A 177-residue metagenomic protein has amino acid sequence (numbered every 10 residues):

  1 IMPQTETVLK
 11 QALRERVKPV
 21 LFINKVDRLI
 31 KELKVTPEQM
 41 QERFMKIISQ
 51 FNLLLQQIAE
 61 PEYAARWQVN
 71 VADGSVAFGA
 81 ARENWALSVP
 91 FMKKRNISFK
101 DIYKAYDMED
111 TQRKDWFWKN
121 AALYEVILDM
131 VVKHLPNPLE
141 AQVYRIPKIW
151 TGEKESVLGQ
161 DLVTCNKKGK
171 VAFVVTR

Functional and structural regions predicted by a protein language model:
I1-R177: Structural and coupling elements of P-loop NTPases
